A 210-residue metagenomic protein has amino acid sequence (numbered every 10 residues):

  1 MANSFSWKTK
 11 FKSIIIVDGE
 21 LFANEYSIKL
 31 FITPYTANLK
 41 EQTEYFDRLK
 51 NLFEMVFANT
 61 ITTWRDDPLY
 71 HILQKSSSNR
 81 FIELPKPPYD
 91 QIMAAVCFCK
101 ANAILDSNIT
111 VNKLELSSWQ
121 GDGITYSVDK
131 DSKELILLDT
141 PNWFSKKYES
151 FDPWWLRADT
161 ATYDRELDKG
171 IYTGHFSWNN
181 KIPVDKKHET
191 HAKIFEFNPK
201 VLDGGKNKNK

Functional and structural regions predicted by a protein language model:
A2-N3, W7-K8, K12: Fungi-biased regulatory scaffold/adaptor regions
W7-T9, D129-D131, E166: Charged, low-complexity, helix-prone segments enriched in Lys/Glu/Asp/Gln
K10-C99, W178-K210: Histidine-centered catalytic/metal-coordination loop motif
I104-S118: Short, surface-exposed ligand- or partner-binding patches at beta-edge/loop junctions that are enriched in aromatics
L116-L156: Short, low-complexity, polybasic intrinsically disordered segments
D139-K210: Intrinsic low-complexity, glycine/proline- and repeat-rich, mixed-charge intrinsically disordered regions appended
